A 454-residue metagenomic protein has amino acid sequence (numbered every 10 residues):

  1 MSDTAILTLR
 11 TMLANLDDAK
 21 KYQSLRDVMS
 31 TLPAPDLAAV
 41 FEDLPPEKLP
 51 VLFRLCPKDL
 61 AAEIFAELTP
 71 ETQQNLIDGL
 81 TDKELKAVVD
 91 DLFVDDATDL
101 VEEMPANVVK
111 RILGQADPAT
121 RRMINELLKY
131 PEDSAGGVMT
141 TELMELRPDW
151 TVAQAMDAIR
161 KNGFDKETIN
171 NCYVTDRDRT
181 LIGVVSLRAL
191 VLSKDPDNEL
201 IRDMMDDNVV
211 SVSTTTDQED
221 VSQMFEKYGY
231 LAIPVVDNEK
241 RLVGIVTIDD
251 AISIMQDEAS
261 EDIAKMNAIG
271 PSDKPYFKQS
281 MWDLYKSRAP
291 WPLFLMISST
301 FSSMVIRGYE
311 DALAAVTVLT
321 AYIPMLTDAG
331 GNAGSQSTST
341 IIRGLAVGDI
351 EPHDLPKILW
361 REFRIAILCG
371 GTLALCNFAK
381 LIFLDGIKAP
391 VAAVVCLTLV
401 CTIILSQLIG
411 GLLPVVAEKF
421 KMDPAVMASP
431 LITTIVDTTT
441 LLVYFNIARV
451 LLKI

Functional and structural regions predicted by a protein language model:
M1-G270: Hydrophobic packing positions in regular secondary-structure scaffolds
P50, L441-L442: Generic intrinsically disordered, low-complexity segments enriched for polar/acidic and small residues
E126, V221, V318, T440-L441: A general marker of short, structured functional hotspots
Q154-D157, I435, T439: Extended alpha-helical regions
N238, D250-A251, A329, P424 (+1 more regions): Generic detector of well-ordered alpha-helical packing
A259-L408, L412-I435, V443-I454: Alpha-helical transmembrane segments and their membrane-interface boundaries that form or gate the permeation pathway
